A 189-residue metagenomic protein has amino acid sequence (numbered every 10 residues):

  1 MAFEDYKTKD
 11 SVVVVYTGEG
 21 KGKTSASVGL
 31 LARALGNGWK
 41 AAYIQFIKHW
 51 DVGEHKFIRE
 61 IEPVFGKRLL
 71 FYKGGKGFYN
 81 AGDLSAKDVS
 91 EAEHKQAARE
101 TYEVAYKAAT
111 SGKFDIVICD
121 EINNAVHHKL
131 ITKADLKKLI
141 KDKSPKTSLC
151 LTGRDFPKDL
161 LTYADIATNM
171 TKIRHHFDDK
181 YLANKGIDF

Functional and structural regions predicted by a protein language model:
M1-K7: Pre-Walker A adenine-sensing motif
T8-V12, P145: Catalytic phosphate/metal-binding cores of nucleic-acid and nucleotide-processing enzymes, i.e., regions that mediate
S11-T110: Conserved P-loop
A41, L149, A167: Hydrophobic anchor at the start of a short beta-strand that flanks the dinucleotide cofactor-binding loop
I47-W50, K76-Y79, N123-N124, D155-K158 (+1 more regions): Conserved nucleotide-binding/hydrolysis micro-motifs of P-loop NTPases
D83-P145: Phosphate-binding/switch loop-helix module in NTP-utilizing enzymes
K141-P157: Sensor-1/coupling segment of RecA-like P-loop NTPase cores
R154-F189: Phosphate-binding/switch region of NTP-binding enzymes
